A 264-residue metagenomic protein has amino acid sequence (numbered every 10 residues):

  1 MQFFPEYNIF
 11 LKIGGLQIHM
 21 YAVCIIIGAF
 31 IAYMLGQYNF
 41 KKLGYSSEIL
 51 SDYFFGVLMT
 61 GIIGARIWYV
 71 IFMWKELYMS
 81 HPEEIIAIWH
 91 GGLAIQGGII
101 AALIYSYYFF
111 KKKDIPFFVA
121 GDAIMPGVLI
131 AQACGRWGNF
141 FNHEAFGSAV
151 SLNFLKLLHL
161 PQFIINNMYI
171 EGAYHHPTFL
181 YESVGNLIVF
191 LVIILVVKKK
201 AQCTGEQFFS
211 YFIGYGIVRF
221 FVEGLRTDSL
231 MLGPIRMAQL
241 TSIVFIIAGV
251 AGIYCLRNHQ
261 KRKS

Functional and structural regions predicted by a protein language model:
M1-S264: Hydrophobic, membrane-interfacing alpha helices
